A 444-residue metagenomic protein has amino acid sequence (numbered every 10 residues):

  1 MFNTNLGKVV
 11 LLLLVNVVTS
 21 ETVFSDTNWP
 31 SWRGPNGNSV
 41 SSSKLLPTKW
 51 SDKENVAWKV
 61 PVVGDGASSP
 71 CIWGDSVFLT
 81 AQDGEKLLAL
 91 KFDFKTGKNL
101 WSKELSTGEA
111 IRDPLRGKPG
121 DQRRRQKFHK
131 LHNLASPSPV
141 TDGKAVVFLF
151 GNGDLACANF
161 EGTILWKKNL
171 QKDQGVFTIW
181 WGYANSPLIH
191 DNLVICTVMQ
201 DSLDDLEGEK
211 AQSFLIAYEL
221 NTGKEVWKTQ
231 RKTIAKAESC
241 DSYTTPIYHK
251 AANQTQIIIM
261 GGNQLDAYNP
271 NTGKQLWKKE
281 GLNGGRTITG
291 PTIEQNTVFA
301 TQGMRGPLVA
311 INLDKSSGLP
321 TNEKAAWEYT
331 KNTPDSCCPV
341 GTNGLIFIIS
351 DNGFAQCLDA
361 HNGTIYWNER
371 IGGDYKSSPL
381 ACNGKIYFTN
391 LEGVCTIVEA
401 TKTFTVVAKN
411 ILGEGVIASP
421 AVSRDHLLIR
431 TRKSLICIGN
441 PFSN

Functional and structural regions predicted by a protein language model:
M1-V10: Bacterial N-terminal signal peptides that target proteins for export
T4, T19-T22: Ala/Thr-enriched low-complexity intrinsically disordered regions
V9-T19: Bacterial N-terminal signal peptides
E21-N444: Noncatalytic, solvent-exposed loop/strand surfaces of beta-propeller-type extracellular/periplasmic domains
